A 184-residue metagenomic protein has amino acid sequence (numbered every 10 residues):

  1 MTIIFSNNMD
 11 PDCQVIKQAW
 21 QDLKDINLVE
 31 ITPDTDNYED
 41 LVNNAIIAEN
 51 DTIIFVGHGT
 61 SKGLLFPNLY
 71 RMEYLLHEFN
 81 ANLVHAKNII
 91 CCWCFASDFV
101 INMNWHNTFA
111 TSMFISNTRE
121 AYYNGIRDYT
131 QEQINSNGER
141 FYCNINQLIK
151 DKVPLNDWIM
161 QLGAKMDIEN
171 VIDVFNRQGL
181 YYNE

Functional and structural regions predicted by a protein language model:
M1-V56, I90-C92, L162: A domain-level signal for caspase-like cysteine endopeptidase catalytic cores and their zymogen-processing architecture
N8-C13, T35-Y38, H58-L65, F95-F99 (+1 more regions): Short acidic, S/G/P-rich loop/turn micro-motifs used as interaction or catalytic elements
Q18-A19, P67-Y70, N104-H106: Short, glycine/charged-enriched secondary-structure capping and boundary segments
Y38-V42, Y74-F79, F95-A96: A generic local structural motif
L41-N44, L64, F79-A81, I101-N102: Short, T/G/N/S-enriched strand-turn elements that build extracellular solenoid repeat scaffolds
G59-H85: A short, glycine/acidic-enriched catalytic loop
N88-E184: Active-site-proximal C-terminal subdomain of hydrolase catalytic domains
